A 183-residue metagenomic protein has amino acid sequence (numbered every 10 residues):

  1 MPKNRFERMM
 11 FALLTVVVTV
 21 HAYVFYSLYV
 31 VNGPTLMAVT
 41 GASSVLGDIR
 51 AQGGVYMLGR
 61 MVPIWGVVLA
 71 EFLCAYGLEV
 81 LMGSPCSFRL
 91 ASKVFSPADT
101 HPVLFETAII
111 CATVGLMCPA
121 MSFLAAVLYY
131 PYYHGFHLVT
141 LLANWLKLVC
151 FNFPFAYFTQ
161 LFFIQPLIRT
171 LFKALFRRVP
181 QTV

Functional and structural regions predicted by a protein language model:
M1-V183: Juxtamembrane/disordered regions of integral membrane proteins
